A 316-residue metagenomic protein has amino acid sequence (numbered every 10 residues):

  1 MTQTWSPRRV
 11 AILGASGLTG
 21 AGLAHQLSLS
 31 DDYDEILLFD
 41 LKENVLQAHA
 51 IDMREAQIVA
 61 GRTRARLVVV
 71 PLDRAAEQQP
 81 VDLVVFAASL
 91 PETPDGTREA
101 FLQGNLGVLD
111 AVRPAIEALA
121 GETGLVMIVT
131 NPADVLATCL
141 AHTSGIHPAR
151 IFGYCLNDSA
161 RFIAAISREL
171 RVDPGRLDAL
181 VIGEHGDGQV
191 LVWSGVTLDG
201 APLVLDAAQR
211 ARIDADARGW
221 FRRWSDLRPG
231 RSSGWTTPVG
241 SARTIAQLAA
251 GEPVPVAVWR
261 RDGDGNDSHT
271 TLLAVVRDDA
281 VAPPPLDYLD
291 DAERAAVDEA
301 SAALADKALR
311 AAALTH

Functional and structural regions predicted by a protein language model:
I12-L13, L38: Hydrophobic Val/Ile/Leu positions in short beta-strands of Rossmann-like dinucleotide-binding domains
S16: N-terminal Rossmann NAD(P)H-binding glycine-rich loop of SDR-like oxidoreductase domains
G20-A21: N-terminal Rossmann-fold NAD(P) dinucleotide-binding loop
L41-V81: Conserved N-terminal Rossmann-fold NAD(P) cofactor-binding segment
V84-V85: N-terminal Rossmann-like NAD(P) cofactor-binding module of classical short-chain dehydrogenase/reductase
A88-P91: Conserved NAD(P)H cofactor-binding loop of Rossmann-fold oxidoreductase domains
E99-I163: Rossmann-like NAD(P)(H) cofactor-binding subdomain of soluble oxidoreductases
T143, H147-A149, S159-H316: C-terminal substrate-binding/catalytic lobe of Rossmann-fold NAD(P)-dependent dehydrogenases
